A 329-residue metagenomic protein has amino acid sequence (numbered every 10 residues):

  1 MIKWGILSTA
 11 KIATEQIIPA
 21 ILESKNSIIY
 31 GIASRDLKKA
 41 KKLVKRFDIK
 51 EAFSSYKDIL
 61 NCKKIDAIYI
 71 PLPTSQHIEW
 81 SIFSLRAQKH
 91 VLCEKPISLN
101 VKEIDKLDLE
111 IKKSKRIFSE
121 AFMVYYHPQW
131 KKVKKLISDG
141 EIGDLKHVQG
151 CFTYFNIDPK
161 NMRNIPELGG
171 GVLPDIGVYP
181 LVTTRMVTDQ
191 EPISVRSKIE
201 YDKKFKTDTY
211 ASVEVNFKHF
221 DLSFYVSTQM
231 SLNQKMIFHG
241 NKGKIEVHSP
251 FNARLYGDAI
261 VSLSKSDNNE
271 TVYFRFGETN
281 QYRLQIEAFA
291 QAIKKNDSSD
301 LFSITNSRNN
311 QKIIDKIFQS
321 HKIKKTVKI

Functional and structural regions predicted by a protein language model:
M1-F47, A290: N-terminal Rossmann-like dinucleotide-binding module
A13, F53, C93, F118-E120 (+2 more regions): Hydrophobic residues in well-ordered beta-strands that form the structural core
I49-Y56: Conserved SAM-binding strand-loop segment of SAM-dependent methyltransferases
A67-T74, I78-Y125, G140: Beta-strand-loop-alpha-helix segment that lines the small-molecule cofactor/substrate pocket of alpha/beta enzymes
A67-Y69, A288-I329: C-terminal helix-rich "cap/oligomerization" subdomain common to oxidoreductases
V124-K204, K324: Predominantly a Rossmann-like dinucleotide-binding segment in NAD(P)-dependent oxidoreductases
L181-L255, I286-S298: Contiguous beta-strand/loop segments that form the cofactor/metal-binding neighborhood of enzyme cores
L255, F274-E287: Active-site loop of classical SDR/Rossmann-like NAD(P)-dependent oxidoreductases, centered on the catalytic Tyr-X3-Lys
